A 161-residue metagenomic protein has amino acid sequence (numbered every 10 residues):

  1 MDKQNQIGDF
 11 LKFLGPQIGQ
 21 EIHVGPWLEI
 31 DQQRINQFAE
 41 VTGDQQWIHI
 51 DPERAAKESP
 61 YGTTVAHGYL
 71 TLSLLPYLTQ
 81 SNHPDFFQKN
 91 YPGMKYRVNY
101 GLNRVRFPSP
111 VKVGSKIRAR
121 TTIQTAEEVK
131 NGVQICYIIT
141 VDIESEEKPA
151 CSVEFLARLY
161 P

Functional and structural regions predicted by a protein language model:
M1-Q17, F107-P161: HotDog/MaoC-like acyl-thioester-processing domains
D2-V98: Hot-dog-fold acyl-thioester-processing enzymes
H23, W27-E29, R106, L156-R158: Generic structural detector for well-ordered beta-strands
Y100-R104: A beta-strand/beta-hairpin structural motif
